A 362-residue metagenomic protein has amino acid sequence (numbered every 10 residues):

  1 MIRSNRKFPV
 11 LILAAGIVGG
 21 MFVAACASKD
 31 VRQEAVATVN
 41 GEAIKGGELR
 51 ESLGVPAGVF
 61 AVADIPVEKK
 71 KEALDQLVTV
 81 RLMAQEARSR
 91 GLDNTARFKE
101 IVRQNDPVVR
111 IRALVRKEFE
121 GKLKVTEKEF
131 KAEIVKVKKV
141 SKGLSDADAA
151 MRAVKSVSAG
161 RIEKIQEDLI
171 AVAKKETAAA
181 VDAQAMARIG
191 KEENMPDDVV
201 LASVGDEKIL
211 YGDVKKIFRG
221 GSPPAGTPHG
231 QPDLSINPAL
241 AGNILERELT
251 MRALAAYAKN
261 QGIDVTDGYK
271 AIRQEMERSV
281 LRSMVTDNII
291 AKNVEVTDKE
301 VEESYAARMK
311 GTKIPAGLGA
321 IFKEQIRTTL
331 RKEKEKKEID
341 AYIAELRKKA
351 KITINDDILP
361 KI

Functional and structural regions predicted by a protein language model:
I2-I12: Bacterial N-terminal signal peptides that target proteins for export
P9, F60-A63, K174-A183, P232-D233: Short, positively charged
F22-A25: C-terminal motif of bacterial Sec signal peptides marking the signal peptidase cleavage site
A27-A132, K136-V137, P196-V280, M284-D287 (+4 more regions): N-terminal targeting/tethering segments
K29-E34, K139-V204, N260, D264 (+2 more regions): A C-terminal, polar beta->alpha supersecondary segment
